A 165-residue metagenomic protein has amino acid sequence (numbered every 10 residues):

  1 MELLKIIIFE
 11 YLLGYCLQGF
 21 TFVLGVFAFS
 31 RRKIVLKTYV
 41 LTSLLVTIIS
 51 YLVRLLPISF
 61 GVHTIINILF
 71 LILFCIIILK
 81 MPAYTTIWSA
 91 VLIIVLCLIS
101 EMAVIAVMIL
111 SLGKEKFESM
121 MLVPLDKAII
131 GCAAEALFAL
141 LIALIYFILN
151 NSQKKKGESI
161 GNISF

Functional and structural regions predicted by a protein language model:
M1-I7: Short, strongly hydrophobic alpha-helical membrane anchors
L4, V53-G61: Membrane-interface helix caps and helix-loop-helix hairpins in membrane proteins
I8, L12-G25, V40-L52, I65 (+6 more regions): Hydrophobic, lipid-facing residues on alpha-helical transmembrane segments of integral membrane proteins
F27-T38, K80-I87, V91, N151-K155: Membrane-interface helix-boundary motifs at transmembrane edges
V35-Y39, I58-I66, T85: Short, aromatic-rich membrane-interface segments at the entry and exit of alpha-helical transmembrane domains
L79, A83, L137-N151: Membrane-water interface at the C-terminal end of transmembrane alpha helices
L110-V123: Membrane-interface helix termini and inter-helical loops of multi-pass transporters
Q153-F165: Short, highly charged, low-complexity non-transmembrane loops/tails of multi-pass membrane proteins
